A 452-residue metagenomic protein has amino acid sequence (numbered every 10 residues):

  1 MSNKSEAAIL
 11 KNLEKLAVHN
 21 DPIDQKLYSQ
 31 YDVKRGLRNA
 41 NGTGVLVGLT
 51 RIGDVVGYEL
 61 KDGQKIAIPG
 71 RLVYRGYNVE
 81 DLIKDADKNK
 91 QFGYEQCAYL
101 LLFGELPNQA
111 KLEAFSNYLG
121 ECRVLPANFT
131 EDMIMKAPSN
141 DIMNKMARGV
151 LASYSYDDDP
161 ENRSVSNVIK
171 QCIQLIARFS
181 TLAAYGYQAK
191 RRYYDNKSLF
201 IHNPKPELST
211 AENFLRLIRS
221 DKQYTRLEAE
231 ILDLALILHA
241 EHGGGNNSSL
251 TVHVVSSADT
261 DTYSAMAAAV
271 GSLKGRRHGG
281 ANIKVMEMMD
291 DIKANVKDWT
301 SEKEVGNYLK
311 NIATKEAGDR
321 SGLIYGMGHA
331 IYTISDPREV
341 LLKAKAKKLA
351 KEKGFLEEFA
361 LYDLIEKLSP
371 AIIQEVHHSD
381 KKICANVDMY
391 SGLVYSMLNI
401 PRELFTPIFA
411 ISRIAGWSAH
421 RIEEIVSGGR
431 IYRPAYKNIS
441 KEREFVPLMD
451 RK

Functional and structural regions predicted by a protein language model:
M1-K452: Non-transmembrane, aqueous-exposed alpha-helical and coiled segments at domain scale
